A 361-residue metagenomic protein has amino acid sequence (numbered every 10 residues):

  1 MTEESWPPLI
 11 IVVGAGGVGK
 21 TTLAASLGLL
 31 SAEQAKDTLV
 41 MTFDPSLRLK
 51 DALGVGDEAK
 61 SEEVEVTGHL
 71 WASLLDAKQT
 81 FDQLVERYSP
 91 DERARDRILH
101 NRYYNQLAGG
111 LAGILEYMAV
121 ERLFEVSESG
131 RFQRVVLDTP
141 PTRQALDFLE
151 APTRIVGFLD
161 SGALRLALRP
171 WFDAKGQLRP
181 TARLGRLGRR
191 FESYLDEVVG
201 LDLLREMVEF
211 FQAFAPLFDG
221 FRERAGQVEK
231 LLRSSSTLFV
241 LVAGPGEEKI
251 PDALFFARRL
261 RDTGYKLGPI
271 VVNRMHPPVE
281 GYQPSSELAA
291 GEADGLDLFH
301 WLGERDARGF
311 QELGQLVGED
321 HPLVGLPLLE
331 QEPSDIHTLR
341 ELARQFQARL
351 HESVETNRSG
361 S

Functional and structural regions predicted by a protein language model:
M1-E4, D196-Q212, R222-S361: C-terminal lobe/tail of nucleotide-utilizing enzymes
M1-I11, V18, L23-A215: Nucleotide-state-sensitive switch-loop elements of NTP-binding domains
I11-V13, Y104-G109, T237-V242, G295: Glycine- and acidic
G14, L74-D76, P141, A243 (+2 more regions): Flexible glycine-/small-residue-rich
A15-G16, A112, P216-L217, G244-P245 (+1 more regions): A generic structural signal for short
K20-T21, G113-Y117, F218-R222, I250 (+1 more regions): A conditional alpha-helix N-cap/helix-loop micro-motif detector
